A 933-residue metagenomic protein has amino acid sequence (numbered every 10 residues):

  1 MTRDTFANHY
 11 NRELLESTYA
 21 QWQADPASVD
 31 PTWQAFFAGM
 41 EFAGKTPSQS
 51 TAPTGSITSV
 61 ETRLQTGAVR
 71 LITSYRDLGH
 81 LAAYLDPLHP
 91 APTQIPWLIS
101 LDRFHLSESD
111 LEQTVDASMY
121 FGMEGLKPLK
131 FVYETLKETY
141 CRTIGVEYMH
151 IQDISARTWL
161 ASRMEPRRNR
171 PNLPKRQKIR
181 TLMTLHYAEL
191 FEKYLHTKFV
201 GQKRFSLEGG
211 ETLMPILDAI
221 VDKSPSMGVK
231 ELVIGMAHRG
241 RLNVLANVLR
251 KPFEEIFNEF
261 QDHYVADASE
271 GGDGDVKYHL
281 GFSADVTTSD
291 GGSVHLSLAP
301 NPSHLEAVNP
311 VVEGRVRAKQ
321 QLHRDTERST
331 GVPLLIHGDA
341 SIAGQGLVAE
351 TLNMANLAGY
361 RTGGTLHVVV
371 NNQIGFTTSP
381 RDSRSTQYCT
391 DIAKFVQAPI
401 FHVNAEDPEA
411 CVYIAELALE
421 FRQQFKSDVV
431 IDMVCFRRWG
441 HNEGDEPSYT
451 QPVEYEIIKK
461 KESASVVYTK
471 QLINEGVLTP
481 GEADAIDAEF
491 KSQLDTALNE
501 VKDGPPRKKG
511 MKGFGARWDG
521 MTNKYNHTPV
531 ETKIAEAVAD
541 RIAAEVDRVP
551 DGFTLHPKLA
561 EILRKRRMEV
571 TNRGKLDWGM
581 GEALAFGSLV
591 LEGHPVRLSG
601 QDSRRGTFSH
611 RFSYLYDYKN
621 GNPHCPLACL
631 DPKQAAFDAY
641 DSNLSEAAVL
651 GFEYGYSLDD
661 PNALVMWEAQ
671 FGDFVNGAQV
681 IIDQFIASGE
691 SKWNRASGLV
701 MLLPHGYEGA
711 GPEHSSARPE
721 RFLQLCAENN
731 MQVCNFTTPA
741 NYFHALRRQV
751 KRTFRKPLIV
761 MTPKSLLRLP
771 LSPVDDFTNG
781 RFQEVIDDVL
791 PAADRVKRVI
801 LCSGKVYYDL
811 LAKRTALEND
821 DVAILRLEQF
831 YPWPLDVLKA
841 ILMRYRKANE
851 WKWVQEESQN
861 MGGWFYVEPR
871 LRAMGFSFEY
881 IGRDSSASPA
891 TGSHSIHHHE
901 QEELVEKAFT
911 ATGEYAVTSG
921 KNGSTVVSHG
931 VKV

Functional and structural regions predicted by a protein language model:
M1-M40: Subset of Sec-pathway N-terminal targeting signals
R3, F36, A43-L213, V229: Extended, charge-enriched "interface" segments that sit outside catalytic cores
F6-H9, S59, R204-E211, H295-E306 (+13 more regions): Alpha-helix capping and helix-loop boundary segments enriched in small/acidic/polar residues
T66-T73, H80-D110, T114, E189 (+4 more regions): Flexible, glycine-rich loop/tail regions that form catalytic "lids" or insertion modules at the edges of active sites
N169-F191, D262-E313, R317-R324, P626 (+1 more regions): Active-site cores of enzymes that catalyze phosphoryl transfer or operate on phosphate-rich substrates
Y194-E254, E561-M568, L576-H594: Active-site pocket-lining segments that scaffold enzyme catalytic pockets across diverse folds
K230-Q397, F401, F608-D660: Cofactor-binding active-site loop characterized by glycine-rich and histidine/acidic residues
G375-T386, K394-V430, C435-G440, S448: Conserved phosphate-handling catalytic cores of large alpha/beta enzymes
